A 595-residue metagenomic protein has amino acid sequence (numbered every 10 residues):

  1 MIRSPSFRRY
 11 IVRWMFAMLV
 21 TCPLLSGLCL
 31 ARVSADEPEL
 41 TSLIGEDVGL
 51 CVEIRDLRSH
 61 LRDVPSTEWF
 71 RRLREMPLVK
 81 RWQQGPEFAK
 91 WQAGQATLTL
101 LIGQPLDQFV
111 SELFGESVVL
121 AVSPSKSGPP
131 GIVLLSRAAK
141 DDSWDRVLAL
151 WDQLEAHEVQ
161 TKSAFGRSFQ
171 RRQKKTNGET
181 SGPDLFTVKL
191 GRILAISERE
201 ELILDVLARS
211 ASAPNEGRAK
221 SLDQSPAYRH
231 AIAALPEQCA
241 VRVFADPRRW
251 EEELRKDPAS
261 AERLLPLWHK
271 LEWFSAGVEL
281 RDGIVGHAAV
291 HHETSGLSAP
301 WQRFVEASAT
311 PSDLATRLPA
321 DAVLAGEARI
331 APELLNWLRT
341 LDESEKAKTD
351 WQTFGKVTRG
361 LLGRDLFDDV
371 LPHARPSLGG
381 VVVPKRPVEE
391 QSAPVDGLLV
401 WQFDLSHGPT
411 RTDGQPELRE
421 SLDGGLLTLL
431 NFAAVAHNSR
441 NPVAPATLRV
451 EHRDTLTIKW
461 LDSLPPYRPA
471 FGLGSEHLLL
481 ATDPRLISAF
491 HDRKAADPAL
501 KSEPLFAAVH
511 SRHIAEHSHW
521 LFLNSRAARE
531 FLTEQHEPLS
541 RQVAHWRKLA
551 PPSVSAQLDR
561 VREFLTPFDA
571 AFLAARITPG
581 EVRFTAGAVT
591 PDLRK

Functional and structural regions predicted by a protein language model:
M1-V12: N-terminal secretory signal peptides that target proteins for export/translocation
W14-G27: Bacterial N-terminal signal peptides
V33-G131, L135-T180, D223-S275, V285 (+4 more regions): Structural boundary/hinge residues at secondary-structure and domain interfaces
R55-L57, R137-D141, G191-I193, R199-E201 (+8 more regions): Solvent-exposed coil/turn segments that connect beta secondary-structure elements in extracytoplasmic/periplasmic
E179-L254, L464-L549, V554: A conserved glycine-rich beta-strand in the N-terminal activation segment of trypsin-fold
G397-D404, H477: Ordered core of a single globular domain
V450-P469: Flexible, glycine/threonine-enriched loop-and-boundary segments that flank and lead into catalytic domains of large
E563-R594: C-terminal regions of mature proteins
